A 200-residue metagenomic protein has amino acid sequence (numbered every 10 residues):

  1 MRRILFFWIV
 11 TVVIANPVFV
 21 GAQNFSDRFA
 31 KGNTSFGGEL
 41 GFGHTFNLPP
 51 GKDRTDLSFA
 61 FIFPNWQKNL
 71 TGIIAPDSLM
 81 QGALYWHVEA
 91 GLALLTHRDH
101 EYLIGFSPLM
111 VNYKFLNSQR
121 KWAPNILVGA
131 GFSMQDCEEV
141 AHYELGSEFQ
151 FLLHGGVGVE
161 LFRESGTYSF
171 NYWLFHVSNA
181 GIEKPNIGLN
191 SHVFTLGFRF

Functional and structural regions predicted by a protein language model:
M1-A30: Cleavable N-terminal export/targeting peptides
F19-N69, H192, G197-R199: Short glycine/proline- and aromatic-enriched beta-strand/turn motifs that initiate or cap beta-hairpins
G21-T34, L70-L84, L116-P124, R163-T167: Short loop/turn motifs that connect adjacent beta-strands in outer-membrane beta-barrel proteins
G32-T34, D56-I62, H100-S107, W122 (+2 more regions): Residues that define the transmembrane beta-barrel architecture of outer-membrane proteins
T34-L40, G82-A90, W122-A130, Y168-F170 (+1 more regions): Transmembrane beta-strands of outer-membrane beta-barrel proteins
L40-F46, K68, A90-T96, A130-D136 (+3 more regions): Transmembrane beta-strands of outer-membrane beta-barrel pores
P49-K52, L95-H97, E139-L145, N179-K184: Extracellular loop and loop/strand-boundary signature of outer-membrane beta-barrel proteins
N65-N69, P76, N112-L116, Q150 (+2 more regions): Transmembrane beta-barrel domains of outer membrane proteins
